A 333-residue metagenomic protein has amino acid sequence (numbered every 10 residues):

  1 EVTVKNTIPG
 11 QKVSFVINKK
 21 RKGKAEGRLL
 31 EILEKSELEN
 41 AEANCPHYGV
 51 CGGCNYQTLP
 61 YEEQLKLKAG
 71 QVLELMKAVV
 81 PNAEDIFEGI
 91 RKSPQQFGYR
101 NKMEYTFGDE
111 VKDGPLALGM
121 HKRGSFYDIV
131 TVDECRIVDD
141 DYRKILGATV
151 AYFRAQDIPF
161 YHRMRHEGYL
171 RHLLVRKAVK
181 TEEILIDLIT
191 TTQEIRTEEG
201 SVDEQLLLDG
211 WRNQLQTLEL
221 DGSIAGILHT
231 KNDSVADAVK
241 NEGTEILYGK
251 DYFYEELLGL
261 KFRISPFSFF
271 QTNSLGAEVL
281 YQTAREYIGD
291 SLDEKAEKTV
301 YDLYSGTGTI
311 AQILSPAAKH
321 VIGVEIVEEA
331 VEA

Functional and structural regions predicted by a protein language model:
E1-H47, R123: Terminal RNA-binding accessory module
G10, C54, L173, I227: Residue-level signal for inorganic ion chemistry
G10, V138, N273: Short, conserved phosphate/pyrophosphate- and ester-handling motifs at nucleotide-, phospho-/glycolipid
L33-A43, G49-H162, K180: Extended interfacial segments that mediate partner engagement and assembly in macromolecular machines
Y127-R171, T192-L228: Internal alpha/beta scaffold segment
E167-T181: Short edge beta-strands and adjacent turn/loop segments
V175, E182-T192, K261-S265: Short, aliphatic-rich beta-strand segments
E194-A333: Rossmann-like S-adenosyl-L-methionine
